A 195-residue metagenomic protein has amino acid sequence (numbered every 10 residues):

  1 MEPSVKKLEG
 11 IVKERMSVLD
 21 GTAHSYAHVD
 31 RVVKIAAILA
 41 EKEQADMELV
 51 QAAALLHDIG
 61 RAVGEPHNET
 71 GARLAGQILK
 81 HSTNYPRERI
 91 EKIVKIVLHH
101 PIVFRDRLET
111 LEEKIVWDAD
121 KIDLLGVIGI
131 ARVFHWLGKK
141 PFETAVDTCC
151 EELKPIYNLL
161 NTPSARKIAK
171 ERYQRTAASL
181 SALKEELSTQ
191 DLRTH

Functional and structural regions predicted by a protein language model:
M1-R15: Short alpha-helical hairpin
E2-P3, V18-E43, L56, V103-H195: Divalent metal-dependent phosphate-bond-processing catalytic cores, especially two-metal-ion Mg2+/Mn2+ enzymes that act
K13, V33-A37, G76, L98 (+1 more regions): Amphipathic, well-packed alpha-helical segments that form the structural scaffold of globular domains
Y26-V33, M47, Q51, R87-L98 (+2 more regions): Short, well-structured alpha-helical segments
V32, H67-H81: An active-site-proximal "capping" alpha-helix that borders the catalytic cofactor pocket
M47-H67, G71, K92-I102: His-Asp-centered metal-binding catalytic motifs of divalent-metal-dependent phosphohydrolases/nucleases
H81-P86, P163: Inter-helical turn/loop segments and adjacent helix faces that build the functional surface of alpha-helical bundle
